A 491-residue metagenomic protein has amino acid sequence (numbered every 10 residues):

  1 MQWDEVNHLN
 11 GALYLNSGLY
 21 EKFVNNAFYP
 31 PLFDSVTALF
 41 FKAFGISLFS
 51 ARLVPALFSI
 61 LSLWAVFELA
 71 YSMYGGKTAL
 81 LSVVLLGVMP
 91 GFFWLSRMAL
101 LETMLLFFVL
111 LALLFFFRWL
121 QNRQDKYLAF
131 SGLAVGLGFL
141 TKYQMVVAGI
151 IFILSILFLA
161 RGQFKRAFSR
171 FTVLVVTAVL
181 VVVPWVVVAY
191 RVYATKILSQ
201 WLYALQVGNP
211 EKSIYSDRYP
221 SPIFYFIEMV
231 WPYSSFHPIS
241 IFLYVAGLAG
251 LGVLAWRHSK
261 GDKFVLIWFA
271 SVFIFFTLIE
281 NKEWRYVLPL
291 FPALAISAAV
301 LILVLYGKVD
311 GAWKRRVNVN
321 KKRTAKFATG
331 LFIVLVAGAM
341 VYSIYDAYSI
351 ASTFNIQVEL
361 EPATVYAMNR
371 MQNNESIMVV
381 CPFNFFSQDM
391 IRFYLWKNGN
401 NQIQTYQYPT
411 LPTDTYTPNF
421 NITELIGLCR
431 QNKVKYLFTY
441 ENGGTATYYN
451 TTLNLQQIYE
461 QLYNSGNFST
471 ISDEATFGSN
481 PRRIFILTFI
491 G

Functional and structural regions predicted by a protein language model:
M1-V6, N16-S35, K42, L48-R52 (+2 more regions): Membrane-proximal lumenal/periplasmic loop motifs of glycosylation machinery
H8-G11, V146-R257, F273, E280 (+6 more regions): Transmembrane-lumen/periplasm boundary regions of multi-pass, lipid-linked membrane glycan transferases
L53-Y74, L111, F115, A249-G252: Transmembrane-helix motifs of polytopic, lipid-linked glycan transferases
P55, G91, R97-M104, E283: Short acidic/glycine- and proline-prone juxtamembrane loop motifs at membrane-interface regions of multi-pass membrane
Y71-M73, K77, A112-L128, G138 (+1 more regions): Membrane-interface transmembrane helices that cradle and orient dolichyl/undecaprenyl
A298, I302, T423, G427-G491: Aromatic/acidic, Gly/Pro-rich catalytic loop(s) in extracytoplasmic/lumenal soluble domains of multi-pass membrane
K326-V358, N401-Y406: Transmembrane alpha-helical segments
M368-Y408, V434-T445, F477-S479, T488: Short periplasmic/luminal acceptor-recognition loop of GT-C membrane glycosyltransferases, typified by
